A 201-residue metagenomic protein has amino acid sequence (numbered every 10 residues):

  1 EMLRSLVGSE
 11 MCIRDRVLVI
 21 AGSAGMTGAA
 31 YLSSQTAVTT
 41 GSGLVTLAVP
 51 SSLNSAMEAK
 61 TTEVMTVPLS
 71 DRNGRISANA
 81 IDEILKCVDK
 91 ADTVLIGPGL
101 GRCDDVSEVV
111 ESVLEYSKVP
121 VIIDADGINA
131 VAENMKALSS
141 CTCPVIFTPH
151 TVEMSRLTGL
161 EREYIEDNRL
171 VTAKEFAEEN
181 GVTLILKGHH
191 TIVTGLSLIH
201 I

Functional and structural regions predicted by a protein language model:
E1, G28, D104-D105: Residues that form or flank phosphate/diphosphate-binding pockets in enzymes that use nucleotide phosphates
E1-G8, I13, I199-H200: Single conserved hydrophobic/aromatic residue that forms the stacking wall/gate of nucleotide- or nucleobase-binding
R4, L18-A24, T39, T93-G97 (+2 more regions): Short glycine- and Lys/Arg-enriched binding-loop motifs that mark or flank ligand-binding interfaces
S9-E10, R14-R16, T93, V109: SAM-dependent methyltransferases
R14-M65: Substrate-binding N-lobe of the ribokinase-like
A48-S197: Glycine-rich phosphate/dinucleotide-binding loop and adjoining beta-alpha-beta core of small-molecule
